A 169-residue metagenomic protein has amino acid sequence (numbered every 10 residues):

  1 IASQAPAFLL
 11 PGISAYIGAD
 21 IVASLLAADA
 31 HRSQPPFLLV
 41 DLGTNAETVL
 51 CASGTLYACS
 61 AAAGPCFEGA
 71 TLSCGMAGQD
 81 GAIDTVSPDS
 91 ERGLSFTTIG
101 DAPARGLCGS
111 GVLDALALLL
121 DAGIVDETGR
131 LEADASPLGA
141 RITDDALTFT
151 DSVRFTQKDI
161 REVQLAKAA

Functional and structural regions predicted by a protein language model:
I1-D41, E47-A169: Helical "lid/coupling" subdomains associated with nucleotide-phosphate turnover
